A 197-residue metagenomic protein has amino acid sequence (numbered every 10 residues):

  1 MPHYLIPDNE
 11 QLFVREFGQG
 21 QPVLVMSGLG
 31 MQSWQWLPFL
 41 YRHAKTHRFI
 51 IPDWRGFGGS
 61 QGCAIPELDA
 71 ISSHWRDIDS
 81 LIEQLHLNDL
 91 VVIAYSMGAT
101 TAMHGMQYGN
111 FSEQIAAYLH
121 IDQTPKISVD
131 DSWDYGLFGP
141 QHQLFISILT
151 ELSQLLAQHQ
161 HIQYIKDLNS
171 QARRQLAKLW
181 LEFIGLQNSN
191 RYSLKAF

Functional and structural regions predicted by a protein language model:
M1-Q11: N-terminal cap/lid segment of alpha/beta-hydrolase-fold proteins
D8, D77, D122-Q123: Conserved acidic functional residues
E10-A64: Conserved HGGG/HGGXW glycine-rich cap/lid loop of the alpha/beta-hydrolase fold
Q35-P38, S73-S80, H104, A196: Alpha-helical elements of Rossmann-like donor-binding domains used by nucleotide-donor carbohydrate transfer enzymes
Y41, I51-I93, M97: Active-site loop/oxyanion-hole signature of alpha/beta-hydrolase fold enzymes
N88-D131: Conserved hydrolase catalytic core segment
Q114-L156: Flexible "cap/lid" loop of the alpha/beta hydrolase fold
Q154-F197: Alpha/beta-hydrolase
